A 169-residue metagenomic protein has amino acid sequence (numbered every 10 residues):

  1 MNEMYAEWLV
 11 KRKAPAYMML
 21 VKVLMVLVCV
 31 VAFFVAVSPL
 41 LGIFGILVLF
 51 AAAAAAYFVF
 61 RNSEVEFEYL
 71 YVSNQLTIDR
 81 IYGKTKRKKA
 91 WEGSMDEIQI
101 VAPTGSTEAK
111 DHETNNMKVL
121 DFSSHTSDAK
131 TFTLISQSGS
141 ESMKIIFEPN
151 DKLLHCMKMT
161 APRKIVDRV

Functional and structural regions predicted by a protein language model:
M1-V28: N-terminal membrane-targeting/pre-transmembrane regions
F33-A51: Hydrophobic alpha-helical transmembrane segments
G45-V65, I81: Transmembrane alpha-helices and immediately adjacent membrane-cytoplasm interface residues in multi-pass integral
L49-F50, H112-K118: Short Pro/Gly-enriched beta-strand edge/turn motifs at strand-loop
S63-N74: A cytosolic-side transmembrane-helix exit/cap motif
V72-K89: Membrane-cytosol interface motif
A90-K110: Structured surface patches comprising rigid loops and adjacent beta-strands/short helices at the edges of well-ordered
K118-V169: A membrane-cytosol interface segment of integral membrane proteins
